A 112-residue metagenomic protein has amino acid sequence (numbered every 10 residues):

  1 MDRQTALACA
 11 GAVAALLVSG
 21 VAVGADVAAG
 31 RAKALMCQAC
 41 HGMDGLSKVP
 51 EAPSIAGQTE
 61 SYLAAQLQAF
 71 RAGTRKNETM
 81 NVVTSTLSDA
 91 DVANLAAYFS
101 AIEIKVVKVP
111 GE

Functional and structural regions predicted by a protein language model:
M1-A10: Bacterial N-terminal signal peptides that target proteins for export
G11-A12, A22-V23: Cleavable N-terminal signal peptides
V18-G20: N-terminal signal peptide c-region/cleavage motif recognized by signal peptidases
G24-Q38, A56-A65: Sequence context surrounding c-type heme c attachment/ligation sites in exported
A25-A34, M43-L46, R75-E78, V82-E112: Flexible coil segments in periplasmic/lumen-exposed cytochrome c-class electron-transfer proteins
E51-S54, A64-R71, N81-S85: A structural feature that tracks compact, well-ordered secondary-structure segments with a strong bias toward
